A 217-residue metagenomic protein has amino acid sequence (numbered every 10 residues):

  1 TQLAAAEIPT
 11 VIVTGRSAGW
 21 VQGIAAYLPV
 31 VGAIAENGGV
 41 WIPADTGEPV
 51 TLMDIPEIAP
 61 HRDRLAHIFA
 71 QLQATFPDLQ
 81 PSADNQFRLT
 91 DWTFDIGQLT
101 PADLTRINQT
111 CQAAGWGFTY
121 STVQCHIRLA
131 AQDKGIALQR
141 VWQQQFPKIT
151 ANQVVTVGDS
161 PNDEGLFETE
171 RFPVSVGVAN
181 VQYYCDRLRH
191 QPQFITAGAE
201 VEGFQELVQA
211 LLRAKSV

Functional and structural regions predicted by a protein language model:
T1-D84: Active-site phosphate-binding/coordination module
T10-V13, I127, T156, G177: Conserved SAM-binding loop
V21, T100-A102, Y183-D186: Short, charged/polar "capping" segments at the starts of alpha-helices and the immediately preceding loops
W41-I42, F87-L89, C125-I127, E200-E206: A short acidic, often aromatic-flanked loop/helix-cap motif at beta-alpha or helix-coil junctions that lines enzyme
T46-L52, D133-K134, A210-K215: Short, surface-exposed amphipathic charged segments that create phosphate/polyanion-binding patches used for binding
Q71-R171: Conserved acidic, metal-coordinating active-site core of Asp-based, Mg2+-dependent phosphoryl-transfer enzymes
A137-V217: Mg2+-dependent phosphoryl-transfer enzymes with acidic/Ser/Thr/Gly-rich catalytic loops
